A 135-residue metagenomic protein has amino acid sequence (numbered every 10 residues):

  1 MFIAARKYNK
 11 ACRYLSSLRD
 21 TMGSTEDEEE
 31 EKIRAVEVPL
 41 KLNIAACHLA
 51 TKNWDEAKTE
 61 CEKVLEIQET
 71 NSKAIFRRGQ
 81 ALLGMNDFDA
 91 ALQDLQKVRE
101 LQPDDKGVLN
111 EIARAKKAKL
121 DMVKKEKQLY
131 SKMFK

Functional and structural regions predicted by a protein language model:
R6-A74: Alpha-helical adaptor scaffolds
S16-S24, I33, L101-K135: Ubiquitin/ubiquitin-like proteostasis machinery centered on ERAD and p97/Cdc48
